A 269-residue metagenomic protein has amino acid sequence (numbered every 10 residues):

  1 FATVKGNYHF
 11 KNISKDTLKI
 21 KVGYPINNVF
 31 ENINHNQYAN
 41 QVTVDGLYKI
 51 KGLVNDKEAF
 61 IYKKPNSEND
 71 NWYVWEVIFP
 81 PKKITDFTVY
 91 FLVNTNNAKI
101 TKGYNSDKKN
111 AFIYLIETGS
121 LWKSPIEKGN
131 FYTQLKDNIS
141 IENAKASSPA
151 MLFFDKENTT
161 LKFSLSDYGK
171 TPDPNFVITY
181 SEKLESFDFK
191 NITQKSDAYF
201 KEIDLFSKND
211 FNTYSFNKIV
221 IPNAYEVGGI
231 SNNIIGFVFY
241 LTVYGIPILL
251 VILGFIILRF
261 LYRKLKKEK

Functional and structural regions predicted by a protein language model:
V4-N12, V89, F131: Short, well-ordered beta-strand segments enriched in hydrophobic/aromatic residues
H9-L18, Y24-N28, N36, L135: Asparagine-centered strand-capping/turn motif at beta-strand->loop junctions
K15-I20, D45-L47, I126: Short acidic/proline- and small/hydrophobic-mixed sequence motifs that coincide with surface turns and coil-to-beta
N32-N71, N143-L161: Solvent-exposed beta-strand/loop surfaces of large extracellular or lumenal domains
K64, Y73-F79, A98, D107-G229: Intrinsically disordered, low-complexity linkers and stems that provide flexible hinges in membrane-associated
E226-V251: Juxtamembrane/start-of-transmembrane alpha-helix segments at the extracytoplasmic/lumenal side of membrane anchors
I248-K264: Alpha-helical transmembrane segments
L265-K269: Cytoplasmic C-terminal tails of single-pass
